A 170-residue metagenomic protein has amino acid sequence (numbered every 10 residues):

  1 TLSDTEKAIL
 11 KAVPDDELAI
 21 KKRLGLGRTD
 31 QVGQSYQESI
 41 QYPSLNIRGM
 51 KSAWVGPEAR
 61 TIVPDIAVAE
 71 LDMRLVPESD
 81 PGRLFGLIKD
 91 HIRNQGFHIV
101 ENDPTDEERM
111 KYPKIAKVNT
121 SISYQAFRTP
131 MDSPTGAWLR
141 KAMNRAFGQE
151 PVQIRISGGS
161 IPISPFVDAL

Functional and structural regions predicted by a protein language model:
T1-L170: Metal-dependent amide/peptide-bond hydrolase catalytic core, centered on the "pita-bread" metallohydrolase fold
